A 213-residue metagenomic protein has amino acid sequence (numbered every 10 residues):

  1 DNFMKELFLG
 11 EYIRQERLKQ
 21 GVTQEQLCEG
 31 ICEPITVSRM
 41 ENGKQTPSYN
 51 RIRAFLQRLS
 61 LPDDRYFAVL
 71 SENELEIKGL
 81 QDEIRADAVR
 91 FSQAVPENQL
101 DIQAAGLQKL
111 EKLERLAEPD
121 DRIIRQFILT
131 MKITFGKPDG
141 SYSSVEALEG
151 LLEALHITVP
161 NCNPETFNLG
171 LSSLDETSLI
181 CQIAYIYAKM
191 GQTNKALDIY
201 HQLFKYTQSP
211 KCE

Functional and structural regions predicted by a protein language model:
D1-K19: A short, Lys/Arg-rich alpha-helix, primarily the initiator
Q15, E25-Q26, A54: Alpha-helical residues within helix-turn-helix
K19-R39: Short alpha-helical DNA-recognition segment
S48-Y66: DNA major-groove recognition helix of helix-turn-helix/homeodomain DNA-binding modules
S60-K78: Short C-terminal boundary/hinge segments that cap the last helix of small helical domains
Q81-Q99, F127-S141, L174-G191, E213: Tandem amphipathic alpha-helical repeat scaffolds
F91-E114, G140-P164, K189-K205: Helix-turn-helix repeat elements of alpha-solenoid scaffolds
D120-I124, N168-D175, K195, C212-E213: Structural signature of alpha-solenoid helical repeat junctions
